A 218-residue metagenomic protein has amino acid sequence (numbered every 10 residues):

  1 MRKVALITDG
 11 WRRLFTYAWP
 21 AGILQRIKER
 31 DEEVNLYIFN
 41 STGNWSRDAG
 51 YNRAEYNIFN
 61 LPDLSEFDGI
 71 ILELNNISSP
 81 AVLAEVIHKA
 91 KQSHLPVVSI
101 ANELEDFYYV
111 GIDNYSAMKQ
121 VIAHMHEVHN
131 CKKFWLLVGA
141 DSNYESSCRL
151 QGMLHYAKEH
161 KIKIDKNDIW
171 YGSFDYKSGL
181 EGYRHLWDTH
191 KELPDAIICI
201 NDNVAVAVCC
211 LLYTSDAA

Functional and structural regions predicted by a protein language model:
M1-D48, R53-A218: Bacterial carbohydrate/catabolite-sensing allosteric modules
